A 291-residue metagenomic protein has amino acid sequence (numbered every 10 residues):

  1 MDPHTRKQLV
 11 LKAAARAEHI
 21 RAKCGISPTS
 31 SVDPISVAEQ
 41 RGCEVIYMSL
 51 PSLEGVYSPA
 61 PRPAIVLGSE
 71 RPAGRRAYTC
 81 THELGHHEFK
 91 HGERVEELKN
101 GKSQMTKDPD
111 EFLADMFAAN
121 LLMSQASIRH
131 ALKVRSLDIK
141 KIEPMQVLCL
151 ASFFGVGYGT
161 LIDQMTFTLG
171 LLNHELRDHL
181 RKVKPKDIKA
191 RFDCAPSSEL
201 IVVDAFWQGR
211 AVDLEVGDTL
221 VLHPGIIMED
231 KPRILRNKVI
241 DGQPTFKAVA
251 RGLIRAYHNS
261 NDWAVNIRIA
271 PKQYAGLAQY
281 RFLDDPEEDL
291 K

Functional and structural regions predicted by a protein language model:
M1-K291: Active-site hotspot residues in diverse enzymes, especially metal/ion-binding acidic/histidine motifs
